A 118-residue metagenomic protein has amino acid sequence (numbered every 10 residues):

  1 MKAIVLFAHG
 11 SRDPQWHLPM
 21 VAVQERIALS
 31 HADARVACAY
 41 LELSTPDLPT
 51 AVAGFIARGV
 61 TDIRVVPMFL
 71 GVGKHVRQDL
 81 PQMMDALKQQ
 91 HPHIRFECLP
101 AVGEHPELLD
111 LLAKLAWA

Functional and structural regions predicted by a protein language model:
M1-A118: Active-site-proximal alpha-helix that buttresses catalytic centers in soluble enzyme cores
